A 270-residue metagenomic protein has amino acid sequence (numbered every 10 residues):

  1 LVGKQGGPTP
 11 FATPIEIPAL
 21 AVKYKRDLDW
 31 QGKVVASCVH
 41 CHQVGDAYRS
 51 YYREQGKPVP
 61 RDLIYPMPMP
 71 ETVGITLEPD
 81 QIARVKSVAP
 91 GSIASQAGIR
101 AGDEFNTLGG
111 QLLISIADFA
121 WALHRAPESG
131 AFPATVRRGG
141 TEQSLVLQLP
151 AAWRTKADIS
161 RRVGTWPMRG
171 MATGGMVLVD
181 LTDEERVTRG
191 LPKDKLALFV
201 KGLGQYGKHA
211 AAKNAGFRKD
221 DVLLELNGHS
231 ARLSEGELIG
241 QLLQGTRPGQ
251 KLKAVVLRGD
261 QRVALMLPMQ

Functional and structural regions predicted by a protein language model:
L1-V2: Long, charged N-terminal interaction/targeting segments
G6-Q270: C-terminal recognition in membrane/secretory proteostasis and scaffolding
